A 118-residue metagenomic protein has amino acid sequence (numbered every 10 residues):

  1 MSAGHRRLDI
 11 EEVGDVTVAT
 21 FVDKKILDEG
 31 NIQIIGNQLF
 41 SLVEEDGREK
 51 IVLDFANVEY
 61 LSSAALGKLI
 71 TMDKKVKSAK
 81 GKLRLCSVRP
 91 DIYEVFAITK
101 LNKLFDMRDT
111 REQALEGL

Functional and structural regions predicted by a protein language model:
G4-N37: STAS-typified acidic loop motif
V22, A56, E112: Conserved catalytic submotifs in the C-terminal HATPase_c
K25-L104: Amphipathic alpha-helical interaction surfaces in cytosolic regulatory modules
V88, R111-E112: Short, ordered loop/turn segments at secondary-structure junctions
D106-T110: Short acidic-hydrophobic, aromatic-tinged amphipathic segments that line or gate anion-handling sites
